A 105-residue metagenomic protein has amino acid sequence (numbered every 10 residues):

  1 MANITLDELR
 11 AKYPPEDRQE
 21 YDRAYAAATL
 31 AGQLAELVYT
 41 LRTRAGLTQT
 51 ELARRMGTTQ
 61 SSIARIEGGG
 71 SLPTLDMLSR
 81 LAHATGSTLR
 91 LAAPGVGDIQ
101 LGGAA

Functional and structural regions predicted by a protein language model:
M1-E36, V96-A105: N-terminal flexible/basic segments that precede or flank functional cores
G32, T43-R44: Short amphipathic helical patch at the helix-1/turn junction of helix-turn-helix
L37, T48, T74-M77: Residues that mark the N-terminal boundary/hinge immediately upstream of a DNA-recognition element
T43, R54, H83: Alpha-helical residues within the helix-turn-helix
G46-R65: Short alpha-helical DNA-recognition segment
G68: Short, conserved catalytic or interaction motifs in soluble domains
D76-A92: DNA major-groove recognition helix of helix-turn-helix/homeodomain DNA-binding modules
